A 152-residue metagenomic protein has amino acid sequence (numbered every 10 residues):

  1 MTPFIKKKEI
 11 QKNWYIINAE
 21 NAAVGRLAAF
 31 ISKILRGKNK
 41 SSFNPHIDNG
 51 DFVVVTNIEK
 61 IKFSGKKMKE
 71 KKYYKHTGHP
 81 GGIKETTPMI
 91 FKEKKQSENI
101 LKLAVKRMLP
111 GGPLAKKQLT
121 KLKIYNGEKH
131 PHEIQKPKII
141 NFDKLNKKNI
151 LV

Functional and structural regions predicted by a protein language model:
M1-L103, P113, K136-V152: Ribosome large-subunit tunnel/peptidyl-transferase-proximal elements
E59-I61, G127-P131: Short, internal active-site loops enriched in acidic
L101-K102, K106, L119: Hydrophobic, well-ordered secondary-structure segments
G112-Y125: C-terminal structural segments of small proteins and small subunits
